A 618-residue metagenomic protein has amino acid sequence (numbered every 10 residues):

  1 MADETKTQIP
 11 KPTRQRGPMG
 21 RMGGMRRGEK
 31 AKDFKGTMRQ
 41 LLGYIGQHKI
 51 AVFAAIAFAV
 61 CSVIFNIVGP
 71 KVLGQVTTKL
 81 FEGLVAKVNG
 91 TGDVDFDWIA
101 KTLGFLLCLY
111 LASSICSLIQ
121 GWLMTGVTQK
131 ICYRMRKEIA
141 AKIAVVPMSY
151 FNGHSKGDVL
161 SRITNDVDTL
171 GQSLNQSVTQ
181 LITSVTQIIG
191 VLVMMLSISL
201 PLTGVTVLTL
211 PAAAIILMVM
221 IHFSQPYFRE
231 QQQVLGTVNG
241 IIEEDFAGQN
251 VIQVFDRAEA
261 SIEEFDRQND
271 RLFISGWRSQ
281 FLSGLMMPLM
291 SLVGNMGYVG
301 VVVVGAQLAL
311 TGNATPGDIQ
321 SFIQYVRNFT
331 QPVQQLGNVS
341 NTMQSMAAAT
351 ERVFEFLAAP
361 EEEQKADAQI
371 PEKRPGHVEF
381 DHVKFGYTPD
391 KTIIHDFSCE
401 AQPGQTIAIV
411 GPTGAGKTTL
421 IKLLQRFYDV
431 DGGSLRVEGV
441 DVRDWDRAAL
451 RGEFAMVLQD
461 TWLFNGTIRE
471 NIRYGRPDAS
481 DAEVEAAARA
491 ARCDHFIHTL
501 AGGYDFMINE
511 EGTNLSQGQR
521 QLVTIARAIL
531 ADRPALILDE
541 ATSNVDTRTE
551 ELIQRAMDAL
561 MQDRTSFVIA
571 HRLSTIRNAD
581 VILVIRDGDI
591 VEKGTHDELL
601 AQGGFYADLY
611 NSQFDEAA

Functional and structural regions predicted by a protein language model:
M1-N66, F81-T102, I119-M124, T128 (+7 more regions): Membrane-integrated ABC transporters
A2-K6, K365, P371-A618: ABC-type nucleotide-binding domain
G20, R39-L42, I50-Q75, L106 (+5 more regions): Alpha-helical segments in transporter systems
T37, I45, M124, K142-I189 (+2 more regions): Juxtamembrane loop-to-helix connectors within ABC transporter transmembrane domains
Q47, A51-I64, Q75, Q176-E230 (+2 more regions): Transmembrane helices of ABC transporter permease
Q47, M148-S149, V167-L174, V178 (+6 more regions): An intracellular "coupling" helix at the cytosolic face of ABC transporter transmembrane type-1 domains
T77, I139, I143, I252 (+2 more regions): Helix-loop junctions and hydrophobic alpha-helical segments within the transmembrane domains of large membrane
G83, M194-L208, H222, R278-E351 (+1 more regions): Helix-loop-helix
